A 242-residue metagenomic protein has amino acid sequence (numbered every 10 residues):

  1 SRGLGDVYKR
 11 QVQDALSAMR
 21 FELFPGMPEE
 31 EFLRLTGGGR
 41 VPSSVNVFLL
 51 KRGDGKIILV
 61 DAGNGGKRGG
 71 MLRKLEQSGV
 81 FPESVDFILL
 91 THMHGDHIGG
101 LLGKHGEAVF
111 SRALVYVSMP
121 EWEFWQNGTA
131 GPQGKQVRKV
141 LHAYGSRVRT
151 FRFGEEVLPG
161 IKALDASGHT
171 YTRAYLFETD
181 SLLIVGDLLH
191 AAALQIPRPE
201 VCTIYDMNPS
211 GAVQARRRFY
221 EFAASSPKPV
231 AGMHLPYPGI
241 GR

Functional and structural regions predicted by a protein language model:
R2-Y8: Short, small-residue-biased leader/transition segments that mark boundaries at the very start of proteins
K9-Q77, Y175-L188: Conserved beta-strand hairpin/beta-sheet module of binuclear metal-dependent hydrolase folds, prominently
E22, L101, Q126-T129, I161 (+1 more regions): Short, well-ordered secondary-structure micro-motifs
L59-A62, D86-H94, Y116-S118, D165-G168 (+4 more regions): Active-site neighborhood of phospho(di)ester-bond hydrolases with catalytic His/Asp-centered motifs
R68-Y116: Active-site metal-binding motif and surrounding structural segment of the metallo-beta-lactamase
V109-D165, G211-R218, A224-P227: Metallo-beta-lactamase
K162-Y175: Active-site glycine- and acidic-residue-rich loops that bind and position anionic ligands or nucleotide-like cofactors
T179-R242: Cap/insert and terminal regions of metallo-dependent hydrolase folds
